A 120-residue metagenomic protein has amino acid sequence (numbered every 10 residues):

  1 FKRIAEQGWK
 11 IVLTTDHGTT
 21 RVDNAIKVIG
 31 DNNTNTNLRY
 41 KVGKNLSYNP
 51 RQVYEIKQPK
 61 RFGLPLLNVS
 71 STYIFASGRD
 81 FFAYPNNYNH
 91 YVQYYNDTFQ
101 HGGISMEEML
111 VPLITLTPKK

Functional and structural regions predicted by a protein language model:
F1-K120: Feature captures the catalytic ectodomains and active-site-proximal regions of enzymes that hydrolyze or transfer
